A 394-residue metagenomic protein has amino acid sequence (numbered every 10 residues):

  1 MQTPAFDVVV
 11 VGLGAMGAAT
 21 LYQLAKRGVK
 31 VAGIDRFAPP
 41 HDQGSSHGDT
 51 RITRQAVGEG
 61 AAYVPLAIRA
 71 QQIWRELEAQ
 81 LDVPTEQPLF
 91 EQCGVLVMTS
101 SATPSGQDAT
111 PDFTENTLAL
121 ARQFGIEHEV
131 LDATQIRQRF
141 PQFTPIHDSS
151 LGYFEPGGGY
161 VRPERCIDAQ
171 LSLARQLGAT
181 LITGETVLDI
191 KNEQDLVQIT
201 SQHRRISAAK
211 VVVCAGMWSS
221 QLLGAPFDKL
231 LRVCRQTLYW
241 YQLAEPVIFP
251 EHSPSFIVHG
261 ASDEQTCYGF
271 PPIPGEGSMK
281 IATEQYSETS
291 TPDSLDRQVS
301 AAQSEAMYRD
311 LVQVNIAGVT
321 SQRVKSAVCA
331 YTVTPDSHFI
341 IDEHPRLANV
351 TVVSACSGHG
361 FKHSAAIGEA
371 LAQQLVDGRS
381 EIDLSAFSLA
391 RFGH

Functional and structural regions predicted by a protein language model:
Q2-G14: Beta1/beta-strand and adjacent pyrophosphate-binding region of the FAD-binding site in flavoprotein oxidoreductases
V9-V11, I206-W218, G368: Short hydrophobic core segments
Y22-K26, E86-Q92, K210, M217-R346: Active-site substrate-recognition segment that forms the wall of the catalytic cavity or substrate channel
A25-S46: Glycine-rich FAD pyrophosphate-binding loop
T50-R139: Dinucleotide-binding Rossmann-like beta1-alpha1 core, especially the glycine-rich loop that anchors the ADP
S100-L177, I182-T183, D189-E193, V333: Flavin (FAD/FMN) cofactor-binding and adjacent substrate-gating region of FAD-dependent oxidoreductase domains
L188-I206: Conserved beta-strand-loop-beta-strand element in the redox core of flavoprotein oxidoreductases
R309-H394: C-terminal catalytic lobe of FAD-dependent flavoproteins
